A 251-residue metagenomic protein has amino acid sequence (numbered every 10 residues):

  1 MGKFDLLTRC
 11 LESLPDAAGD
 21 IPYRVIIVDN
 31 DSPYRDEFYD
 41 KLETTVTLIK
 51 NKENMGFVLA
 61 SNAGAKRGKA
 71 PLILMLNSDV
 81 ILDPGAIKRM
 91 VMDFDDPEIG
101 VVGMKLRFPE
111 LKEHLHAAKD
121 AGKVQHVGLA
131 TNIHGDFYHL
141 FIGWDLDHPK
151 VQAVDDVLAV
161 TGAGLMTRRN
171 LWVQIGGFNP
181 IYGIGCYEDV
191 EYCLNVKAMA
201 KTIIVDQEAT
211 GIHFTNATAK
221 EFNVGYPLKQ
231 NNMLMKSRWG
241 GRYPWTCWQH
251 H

Functional and structural regions predicted by a protein language model:
K3-D16: Short, well-formed alpha-helical segments that are part of the catalytic scaffolds of diverse glycosyltransferases
L14-E53: Acidic donor-binding segment of Leloir-type glycosyltransferases
S32, M55, D79-I81: Acidic metal-phosphate-binding loop of nucleotide-sugar-dependent transferases
K50-G68: Glycine-rich, basic loop-to-helix element that forms the pyrophosphate-binding segment of sugar-nucleotide handling
I73: Short aromatic/hydrophobic "clamp" motif used to bind/position activated sugar donors
I81-N132: Conserved donor NDP-sugar-binding/catalytic core segment of glycosyltransferases
R89-M90, D156-G176, I181-T210: A short, conserved alpha-helix in the catalytic core of glycosyltransferases
G100-V101, E110-L111, L129-D156, M166 (+3 more regions): C-terminal, non-catalytic tails of nucleotide-sugar-dependent glycosyltransferases
